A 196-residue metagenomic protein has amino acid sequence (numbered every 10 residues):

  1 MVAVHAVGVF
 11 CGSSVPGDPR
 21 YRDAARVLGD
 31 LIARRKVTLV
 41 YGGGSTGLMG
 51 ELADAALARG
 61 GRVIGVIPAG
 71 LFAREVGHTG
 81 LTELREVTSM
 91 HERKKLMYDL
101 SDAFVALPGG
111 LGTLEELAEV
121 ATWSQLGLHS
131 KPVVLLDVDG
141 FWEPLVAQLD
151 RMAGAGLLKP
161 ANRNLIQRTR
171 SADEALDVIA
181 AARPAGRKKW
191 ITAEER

Functional and structural regions predicted by a protein language model:
M1-L100, V138-V178, A182-R196: A cross-family phosphate/adenosyl-ligand binding-site feature
E92-G127, V134, A185-I191: Active-site/ligand-binding-proximal alpha/beta "capping" segment
L107-P108, P132-L136, R163-I166: Flexible, glycine/proline-enriched loop segments at strand-loop-helix junctions that form or flank small-ligand binding
G110-G112, L126-L128, D139-F141, A172-D173: Short acidic/polar capping segments at secondary-structure boundaries
